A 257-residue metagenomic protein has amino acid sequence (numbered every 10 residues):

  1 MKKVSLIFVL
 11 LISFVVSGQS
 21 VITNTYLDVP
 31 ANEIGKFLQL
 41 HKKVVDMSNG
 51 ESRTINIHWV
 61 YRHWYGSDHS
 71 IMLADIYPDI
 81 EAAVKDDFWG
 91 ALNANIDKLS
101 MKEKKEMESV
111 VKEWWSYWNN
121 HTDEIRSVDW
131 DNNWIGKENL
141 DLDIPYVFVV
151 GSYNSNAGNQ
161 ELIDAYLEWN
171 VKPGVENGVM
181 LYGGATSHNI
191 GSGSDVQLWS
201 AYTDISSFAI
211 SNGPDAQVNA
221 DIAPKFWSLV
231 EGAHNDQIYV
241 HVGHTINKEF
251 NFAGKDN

Functional and structural regions predicted by a protein language model:
M1-V4: Positively charged n-region of N-terminal signal peptides that target proteins for export
V9-G18: Hydrophobic h-region of N-terminal signal peptides that target proteins for export in Gram-negative bacteria
G18-N257: Short S/T/G/P-rich N-terminal loop/turn motif that feeds into the first structured element of a domain
